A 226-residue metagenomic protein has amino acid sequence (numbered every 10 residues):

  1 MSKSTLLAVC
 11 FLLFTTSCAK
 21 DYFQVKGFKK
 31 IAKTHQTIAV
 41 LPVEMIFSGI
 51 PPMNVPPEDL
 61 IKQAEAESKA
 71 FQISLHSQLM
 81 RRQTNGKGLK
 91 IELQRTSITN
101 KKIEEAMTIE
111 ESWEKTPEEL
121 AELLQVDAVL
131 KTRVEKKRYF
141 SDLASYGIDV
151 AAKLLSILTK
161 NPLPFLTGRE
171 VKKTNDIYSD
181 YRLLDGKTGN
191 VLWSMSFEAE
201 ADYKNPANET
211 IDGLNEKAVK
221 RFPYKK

Functional and structural regions predicted by a protein language model:
M1-C18: Sec-dependent bacterial lipoprotein signal peptides
C10-L13, K30, A121: Structural motif
C10-L13, N100-E104, V150-S156: N-terminal start-of-chain detector that recognizes signal peptides and the immediate post-cleavage beginning
C18-S48, R81-R82, L123, K136-K226: C-terminal/domain-edge helix-coil "capping" segments
I46, I50-Y139, G186, N190-F197: N-terminal segment of the mature soluble domain
